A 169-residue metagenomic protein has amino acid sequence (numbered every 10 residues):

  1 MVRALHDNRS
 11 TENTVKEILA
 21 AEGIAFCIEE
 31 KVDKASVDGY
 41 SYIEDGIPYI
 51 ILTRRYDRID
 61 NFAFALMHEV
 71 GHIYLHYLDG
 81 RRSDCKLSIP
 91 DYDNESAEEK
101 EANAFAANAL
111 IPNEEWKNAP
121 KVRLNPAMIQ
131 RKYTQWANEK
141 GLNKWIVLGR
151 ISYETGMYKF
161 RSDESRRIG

Functional and structural regions predicted by a protein language model:
M1-G169: Active-site hotspot residues in diverse enzymes, especially metal/ion-binding acidic/histidine motifs
